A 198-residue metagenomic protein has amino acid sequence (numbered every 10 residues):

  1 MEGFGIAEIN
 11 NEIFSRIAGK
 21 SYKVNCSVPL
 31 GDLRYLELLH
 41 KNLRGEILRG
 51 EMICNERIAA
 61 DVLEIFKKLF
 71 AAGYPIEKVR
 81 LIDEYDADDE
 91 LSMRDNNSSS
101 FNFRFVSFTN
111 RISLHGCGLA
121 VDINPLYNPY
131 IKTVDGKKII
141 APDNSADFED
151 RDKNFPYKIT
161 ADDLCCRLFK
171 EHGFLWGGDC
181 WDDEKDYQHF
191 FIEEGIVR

Functional and structural regions predicted by a protein language model:
M1-E46: N-terminal module-boundary/linker segments of secreted carbohydrate-active enzymes
N10, F14, A18, Y22 (+3 more regions): Active-site-adjacent structural elements in enzyme catalytic domains
G19-S27, A87-D89, S107-I112, G178: Intrinsically disordered, low-complexity boundary segments flanking structured domains
V28-L33, R94-N96, L114-G116, D183-K185: A generic structural signal for short, non-catalytic loop/turn and secondary-structure boundary residues
V28-M93: Active-site acidic/histidine clusters and adjacent loop/turn architecture that either coordinate catalytic ions
G50-I53, R57, R111, K153 (+1 more regions): Conserved aromatic-histidine-acidic binding/catalytic patches
I76, S92-P125: Mid-length scaffold segments of soluble, non-membrane domains
V106-T109, C117-R198: Catalytic cores and adjacent binding grooves of peptidoglycan-active enzymes
